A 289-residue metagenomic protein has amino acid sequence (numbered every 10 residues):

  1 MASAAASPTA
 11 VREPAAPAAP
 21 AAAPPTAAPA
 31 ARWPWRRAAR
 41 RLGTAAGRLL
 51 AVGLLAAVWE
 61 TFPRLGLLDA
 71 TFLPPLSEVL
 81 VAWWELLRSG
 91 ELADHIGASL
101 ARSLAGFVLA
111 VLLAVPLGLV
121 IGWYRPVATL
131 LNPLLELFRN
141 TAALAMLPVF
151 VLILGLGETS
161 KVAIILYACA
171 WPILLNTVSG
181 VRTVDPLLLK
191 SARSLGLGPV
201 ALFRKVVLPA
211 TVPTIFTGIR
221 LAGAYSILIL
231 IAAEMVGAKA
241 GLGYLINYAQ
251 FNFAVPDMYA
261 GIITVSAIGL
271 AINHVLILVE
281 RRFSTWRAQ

Functional and structural regions predicted by a protein language model:
M1-A51, H274-Q289: Transmembrane alpha-helical segments of polytopic membrane transport and secretion proteins
R32-R41, R64-V111: Periplasmic/extracellular loop-to-transmembrane helix junction in inner-membrane transport proteins
A105-L135: Transmembrane-helix boundary motif in ABC transporter permease subunits
R125, R182, P213-T217, Y259-Q289: C-terminal transmembrane helix and the adjacent membrane-cytosol boundary/short C-terminal tail of inner/organellar
E136-P172, S179-G180: Generic hydrophobic transmembrane alpha-helix motif, especially the helices
V151-I153, V181, L228-V265, S284-Q289: Glycine-rich helix-loop "coupling/hinge" segments at transmembrane-helix boundaries in multipass transporters
A163, Y167, P199-A233, A260 (+2 more regions): Transmembrane alpha-helices
N176, G180-G218, L242: Short cytoplasmic-facing helical segments at TM-TM junctions of multi-pass membrane proteins
